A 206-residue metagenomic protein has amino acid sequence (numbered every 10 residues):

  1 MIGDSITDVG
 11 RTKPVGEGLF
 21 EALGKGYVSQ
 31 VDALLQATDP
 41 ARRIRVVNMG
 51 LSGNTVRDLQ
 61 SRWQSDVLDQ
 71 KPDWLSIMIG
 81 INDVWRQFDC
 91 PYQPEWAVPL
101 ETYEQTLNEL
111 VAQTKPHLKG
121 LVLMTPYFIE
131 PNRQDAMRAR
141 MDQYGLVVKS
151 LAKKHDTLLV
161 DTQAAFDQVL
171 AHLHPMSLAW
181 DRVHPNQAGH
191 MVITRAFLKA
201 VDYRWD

Functional and structural regions predicted by a protein language model:
M1-E21: Short glycine-rich His-centered loop
K25-G26, Q30-R45, N54-D206: Alpha-helical cap/lid subdomain in secreted, periplasmic, or secretory-pathway luminal O-acyl-processing enzymes
G50-S52: Short, solvent-exposed turn/loop segments enriched in Gly/Ser/Thr/Pro and often Arg
